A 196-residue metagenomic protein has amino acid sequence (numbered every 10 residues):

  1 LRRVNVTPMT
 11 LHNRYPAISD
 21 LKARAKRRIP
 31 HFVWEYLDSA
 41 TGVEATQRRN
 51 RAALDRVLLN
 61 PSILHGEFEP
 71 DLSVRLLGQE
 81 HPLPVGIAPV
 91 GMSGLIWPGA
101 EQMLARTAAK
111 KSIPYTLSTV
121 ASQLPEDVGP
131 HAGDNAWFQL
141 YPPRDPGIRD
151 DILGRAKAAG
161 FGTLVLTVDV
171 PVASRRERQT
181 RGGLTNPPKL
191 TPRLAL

Functional and structural regions predicted by a protein language model:
R3-H81, T185-L196: An N-cap/entry alpha-helix motif that binds or orients negatively charged groups
P30, I87, A108, L166: Conserved, mostly hydrophobic/aromatic
S73-P84, M92-A105, A121-G133: N-terminal active-site wall of soluble small-molecule enzyme domains
L83-A88, I113-L117, A136-L140, L164: Hydrophobic faces of well-ordered beta-strands that scaffold small-molecule active sites in alpha/beta enzyme cores
P89-P98, F138-P146: Active-site mouth loops of central-metabolism enzymes
M92, R106, D127-H131, R144-L196: Alpha/beta enzyme core
M103-T116: Catalytic domains of carbohydrate-active enzymes, especially glycoside hydrolases
T119-V120, V168: Short secondary-structure boundary segments
